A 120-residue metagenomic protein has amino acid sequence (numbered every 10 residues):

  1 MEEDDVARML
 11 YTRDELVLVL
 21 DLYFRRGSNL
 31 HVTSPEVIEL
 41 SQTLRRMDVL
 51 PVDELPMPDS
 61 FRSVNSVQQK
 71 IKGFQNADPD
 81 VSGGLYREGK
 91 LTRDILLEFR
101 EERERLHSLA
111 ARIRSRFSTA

Functional and structural regions predicted by a protein language model:
M1-A120: Intrinsically disordered, charged low-complexity linkers and terminal tails that flank or connect structured domains
